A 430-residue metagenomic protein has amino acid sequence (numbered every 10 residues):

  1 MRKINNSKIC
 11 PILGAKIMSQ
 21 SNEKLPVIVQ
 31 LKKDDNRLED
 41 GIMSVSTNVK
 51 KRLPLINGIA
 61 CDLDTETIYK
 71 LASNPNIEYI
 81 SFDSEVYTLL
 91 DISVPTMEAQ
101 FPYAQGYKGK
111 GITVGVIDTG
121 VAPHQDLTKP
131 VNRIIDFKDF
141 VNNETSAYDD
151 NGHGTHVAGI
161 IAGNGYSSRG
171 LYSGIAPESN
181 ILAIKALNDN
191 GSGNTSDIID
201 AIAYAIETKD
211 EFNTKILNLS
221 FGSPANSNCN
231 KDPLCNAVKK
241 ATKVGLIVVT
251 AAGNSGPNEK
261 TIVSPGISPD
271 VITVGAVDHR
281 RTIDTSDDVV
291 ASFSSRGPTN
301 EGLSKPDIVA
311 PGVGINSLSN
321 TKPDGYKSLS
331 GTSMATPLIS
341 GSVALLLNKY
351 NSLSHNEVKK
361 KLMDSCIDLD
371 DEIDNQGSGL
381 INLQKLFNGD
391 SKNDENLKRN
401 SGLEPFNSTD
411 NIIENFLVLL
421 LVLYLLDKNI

Functional and structural regions predicted by a protein language model:
M1-I17, N36-Y103, G377: Autoinhibitory propeptides
S19-L31: Short glycine-/aliphatic-rich beta-strand segments at the starts of folded cytosolic domains
D35-N36, T67, E85-T88, T119-P123 (+11 more regions): Solvent-exposed loop/turn segments at secondary-structure junctions within structured extracellular/periplasmic domains
S73, A162-Y166, A203-D210, K239-K243 (+4 more regions): Sec-exported extracytoplasmic/periplasmic mature domains
Y103-V116, V121-D136, E144-S196, F212-K215 (+5 more regions): Subtilisin-like serine protease catalytic core
A158-I161, L182-N188, T261-S264, V309-Q376: Hydrolase catalytic cores
N164, A183-D270, A276, R281 (+4 more regions): Substrate-binding/access-modulating region of protease and related hydrolase catalytic domains
T214-L219, N348-L417, L426, I430: C-terminal subdomain of the subtilisin-like protease fold in secreted/lumenal serine endopeptidases
